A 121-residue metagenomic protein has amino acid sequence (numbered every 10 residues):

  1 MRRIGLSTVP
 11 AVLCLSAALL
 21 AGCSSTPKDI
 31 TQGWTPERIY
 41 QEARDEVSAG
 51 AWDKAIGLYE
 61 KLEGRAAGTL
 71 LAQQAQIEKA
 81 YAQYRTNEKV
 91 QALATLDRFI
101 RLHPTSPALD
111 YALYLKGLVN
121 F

Functional and structural regions predicted by a protein language model:
R2-L6, L19-F121: Acidic, polar-rich low-complexity tracts and alpha-helical solenoid repeat scaffolds
L6-L15: Sec-dependent N-terminal signal peptides
